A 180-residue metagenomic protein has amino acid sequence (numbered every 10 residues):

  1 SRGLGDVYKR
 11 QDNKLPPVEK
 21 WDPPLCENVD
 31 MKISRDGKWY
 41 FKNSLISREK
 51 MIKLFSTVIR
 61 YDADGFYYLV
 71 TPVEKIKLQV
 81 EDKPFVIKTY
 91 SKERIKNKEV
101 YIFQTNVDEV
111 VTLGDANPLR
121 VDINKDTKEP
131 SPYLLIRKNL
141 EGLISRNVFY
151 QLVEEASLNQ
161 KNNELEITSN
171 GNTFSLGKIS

Functional and structural regions predicted by a protein language model:
S1-Y8: Short, small-residue-biased leader/transition segments that mark boundaries at the very start of proteins
R10-V18: Short, Gly/Pro- and small/polar-rich lid/capping loops
V18-G37: Short acidic, Pro/Gly- and aromatic-enriched capping/linker segments at domain boundaries
R48-F66: Short, surface-exposed, low-complexity cationic segments
L69, V73-I167, T173-S175: Conserved, well-structured core segments that form or line functional sites
